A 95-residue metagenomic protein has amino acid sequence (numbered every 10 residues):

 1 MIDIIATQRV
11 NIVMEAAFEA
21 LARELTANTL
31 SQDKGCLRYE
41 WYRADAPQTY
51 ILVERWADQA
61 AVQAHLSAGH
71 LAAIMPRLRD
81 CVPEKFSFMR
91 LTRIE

Functional and structural regions predicted by a protein language model:
M1-I2, E95: Absolute protein N-terminus
D3-Q8: Active-site-flanking beta-strand signature of metal-NTP-handling nucleotidyl enzymes and homologous cyclase-like
R9-V13, W56-A57: Structural beta->alpha junctions
M14-G35, H70-A73: Short amphipathic alpha-helical segments
A27-Y50: Short, glycine- and small/hydrophobic-rich beta-strand elements in well-ordered beta-sheets
E40-Q48, A73-E95: Glycine-rich beta-strand-turn "strand-cap" elements at beta-sheet edges
A57-S67: Short amphipathic alpha-helices within nucleic acid-binding modules
